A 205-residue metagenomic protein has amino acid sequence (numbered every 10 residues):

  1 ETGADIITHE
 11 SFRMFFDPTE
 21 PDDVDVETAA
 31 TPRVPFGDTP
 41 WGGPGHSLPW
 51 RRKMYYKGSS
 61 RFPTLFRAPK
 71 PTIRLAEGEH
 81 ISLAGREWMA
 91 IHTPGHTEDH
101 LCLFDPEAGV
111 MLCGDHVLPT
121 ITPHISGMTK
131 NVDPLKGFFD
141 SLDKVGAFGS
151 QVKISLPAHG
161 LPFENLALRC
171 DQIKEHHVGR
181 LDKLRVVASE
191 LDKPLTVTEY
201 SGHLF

Functional and structural regions predicted by a protein language model:
E1-S82, R169-D171: Active-site HxH/HxHxD metal-binding segment of metal-dependent hydrolases
T2-A4, P106-A108, K193: Short glycine/proline-enriched coil/turn segments at helix->beta-strand junctions
P21, A147-S150, K193: Generic structural signal for secondary-structure transition and capping sites
W50-I73, E87-L181, V187: Metallo-beta-lactamase
L191-F205: Short acidic, hydrophobic short linear motifs in intrinsically disordered regions
